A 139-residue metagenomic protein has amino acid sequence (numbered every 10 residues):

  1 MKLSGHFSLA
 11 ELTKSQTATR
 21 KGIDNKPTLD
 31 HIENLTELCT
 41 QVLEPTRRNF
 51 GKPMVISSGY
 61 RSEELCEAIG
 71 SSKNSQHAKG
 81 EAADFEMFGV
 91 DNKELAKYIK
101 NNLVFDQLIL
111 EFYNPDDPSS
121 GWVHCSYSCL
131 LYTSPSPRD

Functional and structural regions predicted by a protein language model:
M1-K2: Short, solvent-exposed beta-strand-terminating loops
S8-S128: Cell-envelope/glycan interface and biosynthesis
Y132-D139: Conserved small/polar residues in nucleotide/adenosyl-binding loops
